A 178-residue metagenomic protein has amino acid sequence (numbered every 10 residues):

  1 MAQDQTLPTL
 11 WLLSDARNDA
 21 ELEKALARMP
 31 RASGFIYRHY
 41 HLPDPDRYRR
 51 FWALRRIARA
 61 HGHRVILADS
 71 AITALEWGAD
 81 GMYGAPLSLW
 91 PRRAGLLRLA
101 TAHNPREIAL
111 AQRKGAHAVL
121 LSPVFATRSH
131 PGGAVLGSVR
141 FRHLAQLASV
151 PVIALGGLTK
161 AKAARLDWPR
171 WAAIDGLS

Functional and structural regions predicted by a protein language model:
D4, R28-M29, T73-D80, S88-L96 (+3 more regions): Short loop/helix-cap segments at secondary-structure boundaries that form the rim of catalytic
T6-L22, L97-L99: Active-site mouth loops of central-metabolism enzymes
L12, F35, A74, A111 (+3 more regions): Conserved, mostly hydrophobic/aromatic
L12, M82-R92, A118-G132, L155-S178: Glycine-rich phosphate-binding active-site loops on the catalytic face of alpha/beta enzymes
D15-M29, D69-I72, N104-L110, T159-K162: Short, acidic/polar
R31-G95: N-terminal active-site wall of soluble small-molecule enzyme domains
Y48-I66, L89, R93-P105, A134-G157: Alpha-helix-loop-beta-strand connector modules within alpha/beta enzyme cores
W77, A85, L96-Q146: Glycine/Thr-rich beta-alpha phosphate-binding loop at enzyme active sites
